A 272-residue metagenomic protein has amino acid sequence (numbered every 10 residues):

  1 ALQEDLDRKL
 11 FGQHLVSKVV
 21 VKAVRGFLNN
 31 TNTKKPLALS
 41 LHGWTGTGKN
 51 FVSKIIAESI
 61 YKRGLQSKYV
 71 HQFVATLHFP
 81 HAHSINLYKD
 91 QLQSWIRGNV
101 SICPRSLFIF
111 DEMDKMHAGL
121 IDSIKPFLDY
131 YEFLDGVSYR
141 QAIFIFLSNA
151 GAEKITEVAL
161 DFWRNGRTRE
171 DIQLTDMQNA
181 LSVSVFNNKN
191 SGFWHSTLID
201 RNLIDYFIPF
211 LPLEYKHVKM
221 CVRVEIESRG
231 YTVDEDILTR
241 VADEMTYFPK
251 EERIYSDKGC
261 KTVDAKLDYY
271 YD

Functional and structural regions predicted by a protein language model:
L2-L37: Pre-Walker A (pre-P-loop) alpha-helix and adjacent loop at the N terminus of AAA/AAA+ ATPase modules, a conserved
K35-H71: Walker A/P-loop
K54-E58, H71, R201, P209-D272: C-terminal alpha-helical "lid" subdomain
S67-C103: Short glycine-rich substrate-engagement loop in P-loop NTPases that contacts/grips substrate
R97-S101, A118-E153, V158-I172: Conserved catalytic/switch belt of AAA+ P-loop NTPases
D111-M113: Walker B catalytic acidic pair
S138, S148-A150, V158, R164-L198 (+1 more regions): Conserved AAA+ ATPase "SRH/arginine-finger" region at the nucleotide-binding site
